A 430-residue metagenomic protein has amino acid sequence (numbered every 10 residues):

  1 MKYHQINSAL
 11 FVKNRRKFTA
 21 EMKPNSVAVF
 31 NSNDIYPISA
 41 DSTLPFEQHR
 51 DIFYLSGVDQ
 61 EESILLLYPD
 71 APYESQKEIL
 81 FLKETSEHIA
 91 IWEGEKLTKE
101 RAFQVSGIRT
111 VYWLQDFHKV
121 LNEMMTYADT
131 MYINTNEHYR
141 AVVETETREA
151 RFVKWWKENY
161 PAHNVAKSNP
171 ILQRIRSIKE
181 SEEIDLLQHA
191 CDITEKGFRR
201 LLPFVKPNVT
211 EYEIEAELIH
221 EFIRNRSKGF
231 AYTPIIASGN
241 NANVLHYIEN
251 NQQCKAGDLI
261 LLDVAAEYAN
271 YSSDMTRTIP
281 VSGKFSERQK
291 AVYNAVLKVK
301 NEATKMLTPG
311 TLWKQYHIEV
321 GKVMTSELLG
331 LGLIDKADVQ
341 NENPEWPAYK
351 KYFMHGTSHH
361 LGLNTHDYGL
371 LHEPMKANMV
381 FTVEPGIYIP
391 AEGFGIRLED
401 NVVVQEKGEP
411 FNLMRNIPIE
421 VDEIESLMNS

Functional and structural regions predicted by a protein language model:
M1-S430: Active-site neighborhoods and metal-handling regions in enzymes and metal-associated proteins
